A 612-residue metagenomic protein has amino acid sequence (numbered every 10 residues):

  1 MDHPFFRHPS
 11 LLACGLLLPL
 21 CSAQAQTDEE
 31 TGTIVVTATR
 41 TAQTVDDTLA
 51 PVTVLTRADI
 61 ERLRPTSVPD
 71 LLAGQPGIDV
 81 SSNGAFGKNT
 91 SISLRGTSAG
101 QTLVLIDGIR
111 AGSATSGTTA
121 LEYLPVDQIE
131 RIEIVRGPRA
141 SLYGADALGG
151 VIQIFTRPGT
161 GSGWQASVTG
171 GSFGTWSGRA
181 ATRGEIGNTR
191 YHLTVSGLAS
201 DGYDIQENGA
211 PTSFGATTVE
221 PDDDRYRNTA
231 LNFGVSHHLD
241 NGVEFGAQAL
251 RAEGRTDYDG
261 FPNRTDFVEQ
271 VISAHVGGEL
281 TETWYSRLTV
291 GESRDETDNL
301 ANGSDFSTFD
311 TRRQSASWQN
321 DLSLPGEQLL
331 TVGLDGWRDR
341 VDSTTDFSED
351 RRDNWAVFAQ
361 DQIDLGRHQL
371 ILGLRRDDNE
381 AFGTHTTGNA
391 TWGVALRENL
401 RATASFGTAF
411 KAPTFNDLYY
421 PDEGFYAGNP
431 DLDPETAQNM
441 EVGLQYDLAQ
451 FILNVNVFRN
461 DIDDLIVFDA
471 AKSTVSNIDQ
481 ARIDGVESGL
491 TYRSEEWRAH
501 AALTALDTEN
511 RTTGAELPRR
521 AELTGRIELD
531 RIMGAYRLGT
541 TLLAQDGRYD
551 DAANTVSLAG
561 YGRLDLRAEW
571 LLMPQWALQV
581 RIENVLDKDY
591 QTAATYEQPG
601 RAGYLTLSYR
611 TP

Functional and structural regions predicted by a protein language model:
E30-L63, S91, A99: N-terminal periplasmic "start-of-domain" segments of outer-membrane beta-barrel proteins
P69, A73-I109, E130: Extracytoplasmic beta-strand/coil segments of soluble accessory domains associated with Gram-negative outer-membrane
I109-R136: Short acidic/polar hinge/loop motifs at secondary-structure boundaries that mediate gating or recognition
A140-S141, Q153, G161-S172, W176 (+2 more regions): Periplasmic-side early beta-strands and strand-to-turn transitions of outer-membrane beta-barrels
S162, N188-Y191, N241-F245, L280-L288 (+8 more regions): Repeated loop/turn-to-beta-strand initiation elements of outer-membrane beta-barrel proteins
I186, T218-D339, L453: Outer-membrane beta-barrel domain signature, strongest for Gram-negative TonB-dependent receptors and also present
N263-E279, F309-Q314, E380-A381, A395 (+6 more regions): Outer-membrane beta-barrel signature, preferentially recognizing the C-terminal barrel domain of Gram-negative
L330, D364-Q369, V457-D461, N477-A553 (+3 more regions): Gram-negative outer-membrane beta-barrel transporters
